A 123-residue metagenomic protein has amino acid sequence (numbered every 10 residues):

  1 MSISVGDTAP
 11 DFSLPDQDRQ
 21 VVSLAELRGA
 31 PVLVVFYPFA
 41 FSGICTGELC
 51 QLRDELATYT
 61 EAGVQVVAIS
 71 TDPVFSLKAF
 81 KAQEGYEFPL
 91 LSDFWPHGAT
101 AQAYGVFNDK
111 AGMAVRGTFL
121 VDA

Functional and structural regions predicted by a protein language model:
M1-A123: Chalcogenol-based redox active-site neighborhoods
